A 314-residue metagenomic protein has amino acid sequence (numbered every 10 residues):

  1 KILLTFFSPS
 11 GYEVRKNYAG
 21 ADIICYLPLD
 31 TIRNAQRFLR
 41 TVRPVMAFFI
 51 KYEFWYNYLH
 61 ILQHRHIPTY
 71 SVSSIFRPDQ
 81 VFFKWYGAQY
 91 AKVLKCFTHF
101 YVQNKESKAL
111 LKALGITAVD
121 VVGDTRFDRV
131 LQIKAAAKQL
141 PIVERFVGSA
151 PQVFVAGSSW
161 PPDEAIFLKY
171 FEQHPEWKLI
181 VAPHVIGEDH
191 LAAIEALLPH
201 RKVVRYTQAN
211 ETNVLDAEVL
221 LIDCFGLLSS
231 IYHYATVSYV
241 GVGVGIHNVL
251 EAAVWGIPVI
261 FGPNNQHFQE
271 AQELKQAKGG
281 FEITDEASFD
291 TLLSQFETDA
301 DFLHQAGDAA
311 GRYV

Functional and structural regions predicted by a protein language model:
K1, A135-A209: Conserved catalytic-core segment of nucleotide-activated headgroup transferases in glycan assembly
K1-A136, L140, V155, S159-P161 (+2 more regions): Active-site and donor-binding regions of nucleotide-sugar-utilizing enzymes
V14-R15, A35, Y58, L111 (+4 more regions): Hydrophobic packing residues within well-ordered alpha-helices of enzyme cores
R15, A19-I23, I194-D223: Nucleotide-activated donor-binding/catalytic signature segment of Leloir-type glycosyltransferases, i.e., the conserved
N34, Y58, Q89, D163 (+4 more regions): Short acidic active-site motifs
V42-M46, L215-V244: Acidic donor-binding loop of glycosyltransferase active sites
F97, A113, S230-R312: Catalytic binding pocket for nucleotide-activated donors in carbohydrate/polymer assembly enzymes
